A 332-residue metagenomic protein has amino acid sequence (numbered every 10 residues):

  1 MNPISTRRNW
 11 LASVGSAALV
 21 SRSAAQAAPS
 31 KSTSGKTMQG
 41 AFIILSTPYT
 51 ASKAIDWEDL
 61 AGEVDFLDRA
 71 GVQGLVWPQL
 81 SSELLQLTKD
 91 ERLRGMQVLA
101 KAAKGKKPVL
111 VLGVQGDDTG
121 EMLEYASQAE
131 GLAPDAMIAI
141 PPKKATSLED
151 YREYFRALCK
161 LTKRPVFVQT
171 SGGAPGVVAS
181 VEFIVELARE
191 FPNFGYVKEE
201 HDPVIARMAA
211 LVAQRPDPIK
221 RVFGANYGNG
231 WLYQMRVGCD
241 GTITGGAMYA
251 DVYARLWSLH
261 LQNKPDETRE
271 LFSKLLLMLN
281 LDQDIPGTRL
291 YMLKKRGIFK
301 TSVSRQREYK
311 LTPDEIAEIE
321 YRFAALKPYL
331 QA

Functional and structural regions predicted by a protein language model:
M1-A18: N-terminal secretory signal peptides and thylakoid transit peptides that target proteins across membranes
L11, G15, I44, G246-A332: C-terminal alpha-helical cap/extension of soluble enzyme domains
A25-A27: Boundary at the C-terminal end of the N-terminal hydrophobic targeting segment
G35-Q39, P48-T50, A54-G176: Active-site beta->alpha loop and helix N-cap motifs at the rims of alpha/beta catalytic domains
I44, P78, I140, E200 (+1 more regions): Conserved residues at the C-terminal ends of beta-strands
D68, A100-K104, E130, C159 (+4 more regions): N-terminal cationic-hydrophobic initiation segments that often serve targeting/anchoring roles
A102-P108, L132-A133, T162-R164, R189-N193 (+3 more regions): Short helix-capping segments at alpha-helix termini
G172-K274, L279-D282: Catalytic alpha/beta core domains of metabolic enzymes, predominantly
